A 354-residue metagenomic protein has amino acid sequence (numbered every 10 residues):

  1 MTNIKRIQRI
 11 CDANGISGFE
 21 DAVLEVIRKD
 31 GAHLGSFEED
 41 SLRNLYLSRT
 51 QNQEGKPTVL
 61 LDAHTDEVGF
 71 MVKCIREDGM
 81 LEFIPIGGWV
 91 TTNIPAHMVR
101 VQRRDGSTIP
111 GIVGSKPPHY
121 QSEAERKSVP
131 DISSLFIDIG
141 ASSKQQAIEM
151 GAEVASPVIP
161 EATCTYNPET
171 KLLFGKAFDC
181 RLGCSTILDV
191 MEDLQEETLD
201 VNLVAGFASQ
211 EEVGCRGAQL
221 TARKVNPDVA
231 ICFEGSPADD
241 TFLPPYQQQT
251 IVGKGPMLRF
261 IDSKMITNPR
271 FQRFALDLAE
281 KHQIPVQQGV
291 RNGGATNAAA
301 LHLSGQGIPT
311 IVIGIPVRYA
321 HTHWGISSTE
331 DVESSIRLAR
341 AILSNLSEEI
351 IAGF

Functional and structural regions predicted by a protein language model:
M1-F354: N-terminal hydrophobic/helix-forming segments and targeting peptides
